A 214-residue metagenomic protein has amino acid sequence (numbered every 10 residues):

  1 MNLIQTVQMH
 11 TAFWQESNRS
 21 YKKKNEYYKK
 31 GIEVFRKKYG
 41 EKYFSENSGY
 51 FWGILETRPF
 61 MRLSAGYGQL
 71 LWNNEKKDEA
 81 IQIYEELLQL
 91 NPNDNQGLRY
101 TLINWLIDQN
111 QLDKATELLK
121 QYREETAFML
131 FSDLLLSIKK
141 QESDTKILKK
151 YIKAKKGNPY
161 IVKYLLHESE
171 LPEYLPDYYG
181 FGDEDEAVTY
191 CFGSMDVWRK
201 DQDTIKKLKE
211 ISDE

Functional and structural regions predicted by a protein language model:
M1-L3, G31-T57, L88-L90: Flexible helix-coil transition and linker loops at the boundaries of alpha-helical arrays
Q5-Q8, K37-S45, P92-R99, E124-D133 (+1 more regions): Boundary/linker segments of alpha-helical solenoid repeat arrays
T6, K23, W52-P59, K76 (+2 more regions): Structural signature of alpha-solenoid helical repeat junctions
V7-W14, F60, Y67, L102 (+1 more regions): Structural register within alpha-helical repeat arrays
E16-N18, N74, Q109, K140-E142: Structural motif corresponding to the intra-repeat A-B loop/turn of tetratricopeptide repeats
K22-Y39, E85-P92, I107, E117-A127 (+1 more regions): TPR/TPR-like (Sel1-like) alpha-helical repeat modules
L55, L90, Q121, G182-D183: Structural signature of alpha-solenoid helical repeat scaffolds
L135-E214: Long, ordered, amphipathic alpha-helical scaffolds
